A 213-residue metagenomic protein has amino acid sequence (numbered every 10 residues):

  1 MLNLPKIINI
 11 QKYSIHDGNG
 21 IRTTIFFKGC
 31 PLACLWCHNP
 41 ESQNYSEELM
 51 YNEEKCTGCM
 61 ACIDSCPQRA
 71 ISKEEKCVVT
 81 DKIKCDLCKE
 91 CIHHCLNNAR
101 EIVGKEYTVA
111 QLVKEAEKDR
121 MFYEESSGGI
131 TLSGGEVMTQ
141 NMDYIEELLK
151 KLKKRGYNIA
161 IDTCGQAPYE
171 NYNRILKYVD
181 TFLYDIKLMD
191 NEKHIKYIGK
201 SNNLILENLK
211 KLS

Functional and structural regions predicted by a protein language model:
M1-L4: Iron-sulfur (Fe-S) cluster-binding modules
K6-I8, E74, D162-Q166: Short gly/ser/thr-rich secondary-structure transition/capping motifs
I8-A61, V78-L87: N-terminal pre-triad scaffold of radical SAM enzymes
T24-F26, S72, T131, A160: Short, conserved beta-strand segments within well-ordered enzyme catalytic domains that often line or immediately flank
L35-S42, A61-V79, E90-K105: Iron-sulfur cluster-binding cysteine motifs and their immediate structural context in ferredoxin-like electron-transfer
K84, K105-Q111: FAD-binding FR-type
A110-S213: Conserved AdoMet/S-adenosylmethionine-binding subsite of the radical SAM
